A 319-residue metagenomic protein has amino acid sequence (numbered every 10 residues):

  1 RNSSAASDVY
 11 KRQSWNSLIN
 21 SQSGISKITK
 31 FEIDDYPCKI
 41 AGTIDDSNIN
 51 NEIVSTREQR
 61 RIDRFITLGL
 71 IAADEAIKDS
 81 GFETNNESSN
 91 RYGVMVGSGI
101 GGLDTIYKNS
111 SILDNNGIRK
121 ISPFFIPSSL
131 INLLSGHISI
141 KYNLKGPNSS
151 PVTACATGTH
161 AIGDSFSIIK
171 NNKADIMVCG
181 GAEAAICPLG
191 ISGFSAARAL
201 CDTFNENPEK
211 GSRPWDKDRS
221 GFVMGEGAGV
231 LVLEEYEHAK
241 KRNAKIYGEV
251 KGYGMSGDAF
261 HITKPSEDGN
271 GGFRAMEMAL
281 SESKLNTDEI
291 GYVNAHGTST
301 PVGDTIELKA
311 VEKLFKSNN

Functional and structural regions predicted by a protein language model:
R1-A6, Y10: Single conserved hydrophobic/aromatic residue that forms the stacking wall/gate of nucleotide- or nucleobase-binding
S4, Q22-S26, N207-S283, G291-Y292: Condensing-enzyme catalytic core mediating Claisen C-C bond formation in acyl metabolism
Q13, Q22-T153, A182-G193, T287-T305: Conserved beta-ketoacyl condensing-enzyme motif
S80-M95, K108-P123, I140-N148, K170-M177 (+4 more regions): Structural signature of cysteine-dependent C-C bond-forming condensing enzymes
M95-S98, V152, M177-E183, G225 (+2 more regions): Short beta-strand segments
G158: Short conserved active-site loop signatures built around small residues
K173-S220, Y253-E267, A295-D304: Acyl-CoA/ACP chain-elongation machinery
